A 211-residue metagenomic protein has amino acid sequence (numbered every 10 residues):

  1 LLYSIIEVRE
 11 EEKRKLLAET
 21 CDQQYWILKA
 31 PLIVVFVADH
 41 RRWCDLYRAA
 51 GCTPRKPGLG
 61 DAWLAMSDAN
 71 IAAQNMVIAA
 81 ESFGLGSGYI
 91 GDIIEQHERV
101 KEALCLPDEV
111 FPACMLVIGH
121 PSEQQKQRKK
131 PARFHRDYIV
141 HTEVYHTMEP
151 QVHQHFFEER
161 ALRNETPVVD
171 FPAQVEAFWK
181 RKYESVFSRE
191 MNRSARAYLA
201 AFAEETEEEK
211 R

Functional and structural regions predicted by a protein language model:
L1-R211: Acidic, surface-exposed loops and disordered segments
